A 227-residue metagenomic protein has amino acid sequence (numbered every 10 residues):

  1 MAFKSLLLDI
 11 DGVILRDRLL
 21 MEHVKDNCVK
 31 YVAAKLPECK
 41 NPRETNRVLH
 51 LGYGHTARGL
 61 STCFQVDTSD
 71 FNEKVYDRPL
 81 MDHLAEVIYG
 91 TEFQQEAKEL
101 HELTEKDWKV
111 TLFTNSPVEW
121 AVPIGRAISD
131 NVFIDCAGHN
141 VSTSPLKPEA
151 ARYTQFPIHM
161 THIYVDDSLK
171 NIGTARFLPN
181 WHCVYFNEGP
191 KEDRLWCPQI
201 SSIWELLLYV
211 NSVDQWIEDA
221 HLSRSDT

Functional and structural regions predicted by a protein language model:
M1-L8, Q215-T227: Non-catalytic pre-domain segments flanking phosphatase-related domains
A2-F93: N-terminal helical cap/lid subdomain that shapes the substrate entry/recognition surface in HAD-like hydrolases
L6, F71-G125, C136-H139: Substrate-recognition element of Asp-dependent hydrolases with the DxDx(T/V) motif
S69, N131-H139, H182-N187: Short hydrophobic/aromatic-enriched beta-strand-loop microsegments
T111-I163, L169, G173, F177: Substrate-recognition "cap/lid" segment bordering the active-site pocket of phosphatases
V141-A150, E192-Q199, Y209-N211: Short, charged, surface-exposed secondary-structure boundary motifs
T154-Q155, L206-A220: Short amphipathic alpha-helix with an adjacent loop that forms part of the alpha/beta core around
I163-W204: Acidic, Mg2+-coordinating phosphoryl-transfer loop and its flanking beta/alpha structural elements, shared across
